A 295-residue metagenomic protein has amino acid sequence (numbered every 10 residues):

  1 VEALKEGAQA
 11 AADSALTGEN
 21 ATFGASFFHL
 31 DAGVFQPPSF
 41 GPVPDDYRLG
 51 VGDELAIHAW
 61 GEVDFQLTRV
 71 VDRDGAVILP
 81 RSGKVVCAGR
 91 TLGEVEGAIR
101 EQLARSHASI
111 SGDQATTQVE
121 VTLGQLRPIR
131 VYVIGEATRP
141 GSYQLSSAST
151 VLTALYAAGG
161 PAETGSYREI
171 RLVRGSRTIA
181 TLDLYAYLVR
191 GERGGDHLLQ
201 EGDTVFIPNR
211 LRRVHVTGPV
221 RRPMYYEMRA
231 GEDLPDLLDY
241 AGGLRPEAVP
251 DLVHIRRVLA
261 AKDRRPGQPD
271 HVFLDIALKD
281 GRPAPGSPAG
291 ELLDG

Functional and structural regions predicted by a protein language model:
V1-G295: Ser/Thr/Pro/Gly-biased, low-complexity, turn-/loop-rich segments that often occur immediately after N-terminal
